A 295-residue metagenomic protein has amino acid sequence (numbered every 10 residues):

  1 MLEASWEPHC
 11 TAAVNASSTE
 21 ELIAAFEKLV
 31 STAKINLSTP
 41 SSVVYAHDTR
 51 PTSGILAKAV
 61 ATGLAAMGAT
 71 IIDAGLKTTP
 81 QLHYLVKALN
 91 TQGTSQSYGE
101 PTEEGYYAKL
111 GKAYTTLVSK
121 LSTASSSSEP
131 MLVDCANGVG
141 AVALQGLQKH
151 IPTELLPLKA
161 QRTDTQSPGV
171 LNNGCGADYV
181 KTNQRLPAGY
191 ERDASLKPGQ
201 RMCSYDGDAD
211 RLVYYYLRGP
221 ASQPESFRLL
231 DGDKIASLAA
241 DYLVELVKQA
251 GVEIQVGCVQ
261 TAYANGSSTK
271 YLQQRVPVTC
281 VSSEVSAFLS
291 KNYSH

Functional and structural regions predicted by a protein language model:
M1-V60, A66-M67, K87-M131: An N-terminal, well-structured beta->alpha segment
S38-P40, K77-T79, G207-A209: Short Gly/Ser/Thr- and Asp/Glu-enriched loop/turn motifs at secondary-structure junctions
T49, T78-T79, T261: Ser/Thr-centric signal marking residues that sit in or immediately flank functional binding/regulatory motifs
T52, T70-I71, G99-H295: Phosphate-binding chemistry for phosphorylated carbohydrates and sugar-nucleotides
A57, T79, D233-S237: Amphipathic alpha-helical segments in well-structured domains
G68-T79: Conserved phosphate-binding/catalytic loops in two-lobed NTP-binding clefts
T78-A88: Short alpha-helix plus adjacent loop in nuclease-associated cores
